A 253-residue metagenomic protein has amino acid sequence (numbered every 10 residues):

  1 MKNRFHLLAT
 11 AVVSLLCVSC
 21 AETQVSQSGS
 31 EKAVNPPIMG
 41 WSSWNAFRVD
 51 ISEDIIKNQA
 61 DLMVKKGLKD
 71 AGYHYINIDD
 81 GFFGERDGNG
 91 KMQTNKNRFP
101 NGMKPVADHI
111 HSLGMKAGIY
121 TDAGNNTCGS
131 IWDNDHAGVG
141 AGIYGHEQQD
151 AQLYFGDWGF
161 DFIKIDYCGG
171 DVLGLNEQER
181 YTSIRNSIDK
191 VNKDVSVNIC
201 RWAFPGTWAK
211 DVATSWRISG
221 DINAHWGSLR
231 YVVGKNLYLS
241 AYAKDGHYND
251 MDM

Functional and structural regions predicted by a protein language model:
M1-A9: Bacterial N-terminal signal peptides that target proteins for export
V18-S19: C-terminal motif of bacterial Sec signal peptides marking the signal peptidase cleavage site
Q24-K57, L62: N-terminal module-boundary/linker segments of secreted carbohydrate-active enzymes
V34, K69-G72, V191-K193: Short helix-terminating capping/connector loops at secondary-structure junctions
I55-N58, N101-P105, N176-E179, S183 (+4 more regions): Generic recognition of stable, solvent-exposed alpha-helical segments in well-folded globular domains
Q59, M63-G174: Aromatic-lined carbohydrate-binding/catalytic grooves of carbohydrate-active enzymes
F162, C168-V195, I199-W202: Extracytoplasmic, non-cytosolic globular domains
D194-M253: Glycan-recognition surfaces
